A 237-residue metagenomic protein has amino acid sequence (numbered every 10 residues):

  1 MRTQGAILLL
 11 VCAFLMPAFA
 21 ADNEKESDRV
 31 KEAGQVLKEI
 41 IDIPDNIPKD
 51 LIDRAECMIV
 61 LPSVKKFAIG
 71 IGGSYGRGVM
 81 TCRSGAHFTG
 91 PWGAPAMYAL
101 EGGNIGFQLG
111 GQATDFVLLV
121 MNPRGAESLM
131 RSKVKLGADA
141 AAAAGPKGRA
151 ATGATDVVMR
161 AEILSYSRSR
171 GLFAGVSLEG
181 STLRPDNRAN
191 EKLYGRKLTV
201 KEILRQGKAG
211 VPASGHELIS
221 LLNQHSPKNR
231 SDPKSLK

Functional and structural regions predicted by a protein language model:
M1-G5: Positively charged n-region of N-terminal signal peptides that target proteins for export
A6-P17: Bacterial N-terminal signal peptides
A21-K237: Small-residue-enriched, tightly packed secondary-structure blocks
